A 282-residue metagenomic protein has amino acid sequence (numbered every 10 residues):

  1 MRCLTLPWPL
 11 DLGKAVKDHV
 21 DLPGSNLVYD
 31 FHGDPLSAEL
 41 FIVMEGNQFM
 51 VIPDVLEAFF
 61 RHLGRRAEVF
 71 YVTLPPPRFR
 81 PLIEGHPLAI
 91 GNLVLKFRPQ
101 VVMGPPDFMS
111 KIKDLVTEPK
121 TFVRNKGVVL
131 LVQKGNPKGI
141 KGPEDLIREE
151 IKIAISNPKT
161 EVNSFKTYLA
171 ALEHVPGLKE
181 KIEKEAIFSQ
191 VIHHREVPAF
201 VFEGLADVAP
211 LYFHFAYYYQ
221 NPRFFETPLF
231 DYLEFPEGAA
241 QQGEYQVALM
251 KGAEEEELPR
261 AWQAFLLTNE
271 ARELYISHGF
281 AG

Functional and structural regions predicted by a protein language model:
M1-R66, L93-R98, P106-D107, T121-K126 (+1 more regions): Exported/periplasmic ABC-transporter solute-binding proteins
V43, R65-P81: A short beta-strand-loop structural module common to alpha/beta enzyme folds
P77-V116, Y217-P222: Pocket-flanking alpha-helical
L130: Serine endopeptidase catalytic core focused on the charge-relay Asp
